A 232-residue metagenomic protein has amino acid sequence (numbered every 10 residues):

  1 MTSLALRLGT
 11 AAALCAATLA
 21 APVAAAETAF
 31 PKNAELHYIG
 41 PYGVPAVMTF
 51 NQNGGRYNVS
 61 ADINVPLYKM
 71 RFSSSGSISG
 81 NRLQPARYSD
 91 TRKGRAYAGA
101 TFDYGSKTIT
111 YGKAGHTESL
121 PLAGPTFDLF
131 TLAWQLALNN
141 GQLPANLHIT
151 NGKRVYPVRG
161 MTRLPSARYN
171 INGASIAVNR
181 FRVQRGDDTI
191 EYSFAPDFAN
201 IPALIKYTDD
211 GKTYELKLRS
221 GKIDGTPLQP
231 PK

Functional and structural regions predicted by a protein language model:
M1-A12: Bacterial N-terminal signal peptides that target proteins for export
S3, T18-L19, D103-S106: Short alpha-helix boundary/capping motifs
A5, A24, F127-F130, T150 (+1 more regions): N-terminal non-cleavable signal-anchor helices
A11-A12, A16, V178: Short, surface-exposed beta-edge/turn micro-motifs
A16-A24: C-terminal segment of classical bacterial N-terminal signal peptides
A26-G105, G141-K232: Acidic, serine/threonine-rich low-complexity disordered tracts
T108-L132: Acidic/charged, solvent-exposed loop-and-adjacent secondary-structure segments enriched in E/D, K/R, S/T, and G/P
A133-N140: Beta-strand/loop-rich accessory regions of lumenal/periplasmic or secreted enzymes, predominantly carbohydrate-active
